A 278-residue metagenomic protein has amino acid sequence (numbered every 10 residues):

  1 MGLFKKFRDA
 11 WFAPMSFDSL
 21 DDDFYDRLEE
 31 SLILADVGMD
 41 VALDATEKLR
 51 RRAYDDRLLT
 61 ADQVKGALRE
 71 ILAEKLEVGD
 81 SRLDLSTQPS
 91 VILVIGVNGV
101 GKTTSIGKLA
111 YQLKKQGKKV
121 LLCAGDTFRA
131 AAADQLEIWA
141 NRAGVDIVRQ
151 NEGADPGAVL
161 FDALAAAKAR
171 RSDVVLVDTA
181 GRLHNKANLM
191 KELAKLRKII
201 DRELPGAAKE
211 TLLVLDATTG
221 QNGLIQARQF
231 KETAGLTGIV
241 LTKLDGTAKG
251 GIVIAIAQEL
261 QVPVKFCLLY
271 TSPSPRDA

Functional and structural regions predicted by a protein language model:
F4-G125, A132-V177: Primarily NTPase-proximal linker/entry elements flanking Walker-type ATP/GTP-binding cores
G125, T179-A180, V214-T218, V240-T247 (+1 more regions): G-domain G4 guanine-recognition motif of GTPases
A133, N185-M190: Conserved ATPase-coupling elements of RecA-like P-loop NTPase cores
A194-D216: Inter-motif core of Ras-like GTPase G domains
K198, G223-V240: Active-site/ligand-binding-proximal alpha/beta "capping" segment
A208-V214, A234-L244, Q261-L268: Conserved beta-strand/loop subsegment of P-loop NTPase cores
R228-E232, L244-Q261: GTPase G-domain guanine-specificity segment
Y270-A278: Single conserved hydrophobic/aromatic residue that forms the stacking wall/gate of nucleotide- or nucleobase-binding
